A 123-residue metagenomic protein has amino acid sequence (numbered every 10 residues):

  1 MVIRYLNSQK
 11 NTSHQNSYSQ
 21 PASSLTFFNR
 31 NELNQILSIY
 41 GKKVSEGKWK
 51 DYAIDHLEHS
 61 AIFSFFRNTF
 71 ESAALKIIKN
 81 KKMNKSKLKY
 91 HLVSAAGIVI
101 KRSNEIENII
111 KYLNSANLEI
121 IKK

Functional and structural regions predicted by a protein language model:
R4-N16, P21, T26, A73-G97 (+1 more regions): Short aromatic-glycine-(Arg/Gly/Cys) micro-motifs in beta-strand/loop hairpins
Y5-I62: Negatively charged, low-complexity tracts enriched in Asp/Glu with abundant Ser/Thr
E58-A61, N68-A73: Short, charged/polar surface micro-motifs in flexible loops or helix N-caps
I62-S64, H91: General beta-strand recognition
L92-K123: Ampiphathic alpha-helical segments that act as solvent-exposed interaction surfaces
